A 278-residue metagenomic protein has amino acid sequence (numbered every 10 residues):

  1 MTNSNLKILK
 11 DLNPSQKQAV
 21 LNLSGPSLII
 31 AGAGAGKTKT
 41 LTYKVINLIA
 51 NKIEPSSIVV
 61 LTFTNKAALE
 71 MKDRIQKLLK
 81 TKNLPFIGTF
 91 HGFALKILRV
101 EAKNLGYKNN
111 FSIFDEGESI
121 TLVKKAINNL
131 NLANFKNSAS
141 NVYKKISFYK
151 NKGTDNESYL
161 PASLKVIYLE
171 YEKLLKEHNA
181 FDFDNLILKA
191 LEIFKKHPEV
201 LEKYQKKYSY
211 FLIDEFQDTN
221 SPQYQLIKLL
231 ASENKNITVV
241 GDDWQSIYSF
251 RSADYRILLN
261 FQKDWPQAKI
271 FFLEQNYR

Functional and structural regions predicted by a protein language model:
T2-K7, S24-S27, G32-A35, I46-Y210 (+4 more regions): A basic/glycine-biased coupling hinge at the interface between accessory DNA-binding modules
I8-S24, P222: N-terminal pre-P-loop "Q-motif" helix
V20-L21, Y143, I227: Hydrophobic residues on short alpha-helical segments
A33-T38, H91, E215-D218, G241-D242: Conserved phosphate-binding and hydrolysis motifs of nucleotide-dependent enzymes
T40-L41, L226: Hydrophobic positions on the alpha1 helix immediately C-terminal to the Walker A/P-loop
F63, D218, S232, D242 (+1 more regions): Short, conserved catalytic or interaction motifs in soluble domains
Y204-Q223, T238-V239, I247-Y248: SF2 helicase catalytic motif II
S221-K235, R256-N260: Short, conserved "post-DEAD/DEAH" coupling segment immediately C-terminal to helicase motif II within the SF2/RecA-like
